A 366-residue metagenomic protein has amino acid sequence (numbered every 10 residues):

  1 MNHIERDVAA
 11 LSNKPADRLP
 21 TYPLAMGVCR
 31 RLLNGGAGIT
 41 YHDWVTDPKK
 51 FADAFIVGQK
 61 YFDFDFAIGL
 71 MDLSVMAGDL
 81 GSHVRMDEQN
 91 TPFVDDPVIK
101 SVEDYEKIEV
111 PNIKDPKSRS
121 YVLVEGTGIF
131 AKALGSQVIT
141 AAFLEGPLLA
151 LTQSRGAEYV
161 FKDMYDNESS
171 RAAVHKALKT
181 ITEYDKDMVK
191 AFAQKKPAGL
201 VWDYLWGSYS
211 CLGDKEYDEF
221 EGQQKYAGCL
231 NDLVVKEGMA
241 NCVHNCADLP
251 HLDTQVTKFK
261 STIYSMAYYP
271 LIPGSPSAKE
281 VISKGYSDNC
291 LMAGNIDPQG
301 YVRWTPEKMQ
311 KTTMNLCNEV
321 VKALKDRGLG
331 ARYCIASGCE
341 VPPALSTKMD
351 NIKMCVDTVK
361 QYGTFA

Functional and structural regions predicted by a protein language model:
M1-R31, T91, I113-A366: Active-site loop segments of alpha/beta catalytic cores
C29-D63: Active-site-flanking structural segment that lines cofactor/substrate pockets
L33, A77-G81, F130: Pocket-flanking alpha-helical
H42-T46, D96-I99, V110-Y121, E125: Short coil/turn segments at secondary-structure boundaries
V45-T46, M71, C246: Active-site nucleophile and cofactor-binding loops and adjacent substrate-binding regions of central metabolic enzymes
T46-K49, K100-D104, T305: Intrinsic-disorder/low-complexity, polar/charged segments
L70-P111, Q137: A contiguous, low-structure linker/loop signature
